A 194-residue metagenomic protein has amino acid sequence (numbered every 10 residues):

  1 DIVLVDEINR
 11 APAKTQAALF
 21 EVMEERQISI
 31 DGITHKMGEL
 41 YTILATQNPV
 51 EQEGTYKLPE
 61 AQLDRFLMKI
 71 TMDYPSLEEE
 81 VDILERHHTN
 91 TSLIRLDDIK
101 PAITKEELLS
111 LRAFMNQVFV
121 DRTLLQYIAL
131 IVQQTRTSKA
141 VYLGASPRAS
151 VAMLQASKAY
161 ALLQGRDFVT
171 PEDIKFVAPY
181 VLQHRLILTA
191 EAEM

Functional and structural regions predicted by a protein language model:
V3-L4: Hydrophobic positions in the central parallel beta-sheet of the AAA+
E7-T15, M23-V118, K158-L163: Canonical AAA+ ATPase core
Q16, L40, L63-D64, E80 (+4 more regions): Alpha-helical structural signal
V22, H87, I131, M153 (+1 more regions): Conserved catalytic core of Hanks-type protein kinase domains
T46, D98-T104, L125-Q126, G165-V181: Conserved C-terminal helix/linker of AAA+ ATPases
L96-S150: Conserved AAA+ ATPase small/helical "lid" subdomain
T135-M194: C-terminal engagement/docking regions of AAA+ P-loop ATPases
